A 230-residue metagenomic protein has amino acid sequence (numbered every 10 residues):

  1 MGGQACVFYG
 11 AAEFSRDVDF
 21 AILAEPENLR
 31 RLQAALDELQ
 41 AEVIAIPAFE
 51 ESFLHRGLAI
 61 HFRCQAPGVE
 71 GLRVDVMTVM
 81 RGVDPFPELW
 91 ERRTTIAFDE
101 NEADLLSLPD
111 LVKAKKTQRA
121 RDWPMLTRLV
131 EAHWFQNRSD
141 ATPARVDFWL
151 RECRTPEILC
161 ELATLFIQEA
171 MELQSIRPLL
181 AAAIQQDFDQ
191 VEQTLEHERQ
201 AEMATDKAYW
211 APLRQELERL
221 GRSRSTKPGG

Functional and structural regions predicted by a protein language model:
M1-G230: Compositionally biased terminal segments of proteins
